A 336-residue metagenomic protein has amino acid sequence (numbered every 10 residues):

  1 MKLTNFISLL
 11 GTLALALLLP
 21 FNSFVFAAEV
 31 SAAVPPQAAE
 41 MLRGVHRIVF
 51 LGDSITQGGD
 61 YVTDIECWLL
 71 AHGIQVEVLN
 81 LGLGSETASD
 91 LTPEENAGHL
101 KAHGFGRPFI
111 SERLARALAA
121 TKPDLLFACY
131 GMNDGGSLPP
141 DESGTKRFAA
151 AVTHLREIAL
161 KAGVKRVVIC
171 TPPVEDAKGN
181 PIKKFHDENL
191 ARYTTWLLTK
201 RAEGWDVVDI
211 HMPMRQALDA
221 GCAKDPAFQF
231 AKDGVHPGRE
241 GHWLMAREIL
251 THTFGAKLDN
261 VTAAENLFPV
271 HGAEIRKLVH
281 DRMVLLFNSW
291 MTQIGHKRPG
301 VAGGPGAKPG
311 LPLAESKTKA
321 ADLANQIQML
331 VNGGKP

Functional and structural regions predicted by a protein language model:
L9-S23: Bacterial N-terminal signal peptides
A27, L42-G44, E203-W205, D225-P336: Conserved catalytic region of serine esterases and O-acyltransferases that act on ester linkages in lipids
A28-A97, L114-K122, L126, M245: Serine-esterase "nucleophile elbow" of acetyl-processing enzymes
M41, Y61-D64, P93, G98-R147 (+1 more regions): Oxyanion-hole/transition-state-stabilizing segment in secreted/luminal serine hydrolases and related acyltransferases
V45, V62, E66, S111 (+7 more regions): Extracytoplasmic/secreted envelope proteins and their assembly/folding machinery, especially bacterial periplasmic
R47-L51, E77-G82, D124-Y130, R166-T171 (+2 more regions): Structural recognition of the beta-strand scaffold that forms the well-ordered cores of secreted hydrolase catalytic
S54-Q57, L83-S89, G131-S137, P173-A177 (+2 more regions): Solvent-exposed loop/turn segments at secondary-structure junctions within structured extracellular/periplasmic domains
A177-H211: Substrate-gating cap/lid alpha-helix
